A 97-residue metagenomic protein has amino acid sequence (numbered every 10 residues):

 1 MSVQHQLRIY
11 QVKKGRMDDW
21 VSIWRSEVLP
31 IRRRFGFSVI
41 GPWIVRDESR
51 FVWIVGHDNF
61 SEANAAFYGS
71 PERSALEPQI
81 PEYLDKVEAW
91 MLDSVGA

Functional and structural regions predicted by a protein language model:
Q4-R8, W20, I31-R32, F51-V55: Short, structured motif recognition centered on aromatic/hydrophobic residues
Q11-S22: Short, surface-exposed ligand-recognition loops at beta-strand->loop->(often short) alpha-helix junctions that present
S22-I40, G56-L92, A97: An amphipathic, aromatic/His-enriched active-site/gating alpha helix that lines ligand/cofactor pockets
R46-R50: Short acidic/glycine-enriched loop/turn segments that link adjacent beta-strands
